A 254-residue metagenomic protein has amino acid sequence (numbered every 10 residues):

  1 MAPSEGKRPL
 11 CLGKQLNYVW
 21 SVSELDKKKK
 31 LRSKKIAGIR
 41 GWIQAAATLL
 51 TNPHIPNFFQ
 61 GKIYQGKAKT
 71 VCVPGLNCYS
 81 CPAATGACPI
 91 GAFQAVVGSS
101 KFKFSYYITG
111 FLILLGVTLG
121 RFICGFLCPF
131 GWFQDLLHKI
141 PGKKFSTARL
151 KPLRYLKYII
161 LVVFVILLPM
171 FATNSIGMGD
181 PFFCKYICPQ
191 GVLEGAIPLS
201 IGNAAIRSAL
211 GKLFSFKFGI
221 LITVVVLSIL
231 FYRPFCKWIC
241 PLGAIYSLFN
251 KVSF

Functional and structural regions predicted by a protein language model:
A2-L12: Extreme N-terminal basic, low-complexity initiation segments that serve as generic localization/processing leaders
C11-F254: Non-ligating segments of multi-cofactor redox enzymes
